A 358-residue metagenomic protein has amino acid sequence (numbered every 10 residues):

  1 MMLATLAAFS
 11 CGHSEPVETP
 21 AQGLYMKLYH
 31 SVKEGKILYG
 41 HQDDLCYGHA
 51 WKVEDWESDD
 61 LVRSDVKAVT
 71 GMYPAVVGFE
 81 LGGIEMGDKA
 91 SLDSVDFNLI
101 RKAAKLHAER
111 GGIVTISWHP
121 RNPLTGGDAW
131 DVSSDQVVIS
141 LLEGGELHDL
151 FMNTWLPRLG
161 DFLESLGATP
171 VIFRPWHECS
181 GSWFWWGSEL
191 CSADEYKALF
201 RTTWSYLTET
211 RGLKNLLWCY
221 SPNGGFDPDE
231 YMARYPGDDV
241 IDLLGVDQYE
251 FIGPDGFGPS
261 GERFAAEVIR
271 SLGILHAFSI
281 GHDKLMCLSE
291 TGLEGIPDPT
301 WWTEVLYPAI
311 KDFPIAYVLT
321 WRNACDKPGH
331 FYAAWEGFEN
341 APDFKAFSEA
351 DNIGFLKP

Functional and structural regions predicted by a protein language model:
L3-V17: Bacterial Sec-dependent signal peptides at the C-terminal "C-region" and cleavage site
H13-G78, G82, G87-S94, E349-K357: N-terminal module-boundary/linker segments of secreted carbohydrate-active enzymes
G23-L24, E57-V66, N98-R101, G224-P236 (+2 more regions): Alpha-helical scaffolding within the catalytic cores of extracellular/periplasmic polymer-degrading hydrolases
G35-D44, K284-P358: Substrate-binding cleft of secreted/luminal carbohydrate-active enzymes
K36-H41, P74-L81, I113-W118, V171-P175 (+4 more regions): Structural recognition of the beta-strand scaffold that forms the well-ordered cores of secreted hydrolase catalytic
G40-Q42, R174-W176, F200-E230, D283-P297 (+1 more regions): Aromatic-lined carbohydrate-recognition surfaces of secreted/lumenal glycan-active proteins
V77, Y231-A265, W321-N323: Aromatic- and acid-rich polysaccharide-binding/catalytic face of secreted or lumenal carbohydrate-active enzymes
G82, M86-E209, L213: Substrate-binding cleft of extracellular glycoside hydrolase catalytic domains
